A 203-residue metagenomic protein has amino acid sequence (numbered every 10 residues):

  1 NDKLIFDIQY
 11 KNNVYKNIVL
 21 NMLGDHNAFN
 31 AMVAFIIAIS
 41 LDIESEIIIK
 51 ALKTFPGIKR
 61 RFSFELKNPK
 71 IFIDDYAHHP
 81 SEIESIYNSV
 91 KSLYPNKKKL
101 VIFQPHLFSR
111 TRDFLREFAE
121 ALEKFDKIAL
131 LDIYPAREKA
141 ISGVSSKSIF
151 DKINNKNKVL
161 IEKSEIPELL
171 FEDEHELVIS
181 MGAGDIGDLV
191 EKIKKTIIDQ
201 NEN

Functional and structural regions predicted by a protein language model:
N1-I5: A short, compositionally biased
Y10-K127: Nucleotide phosphate-binding/pyrophosphate-handling subdomain across enzymes that bind or process nucleotide phosphates
K59, Y94, I153, D173-E174 (+1 more regions): A structural signal for short coil/turn segments at secondary-structure junctions
H78, P105-L107, I133-A136, A183-I186: Short glycine-rich anion-binding loops that position phosphate/pyrophosphate groups of nucleotides and phosphorylated
T111-R112, K139-A140, D188-K192: Short glycine-/acidic-enriched loop or helix-start segments at secondary-structure transitions that form or flank
A119-E176: C-terminal helical cap/extension that packs against the catalytic core of soluble nucleotide-cofactor enzymes
L130-I133, I198-N203: Short, flexible loop segments at boundaries between secondary-structure elements
E165-T196: A glycine-rich beta-strand to alpha-helix segment that forms a phosphate/ribose-binding loop at ligand/cofactor sites
